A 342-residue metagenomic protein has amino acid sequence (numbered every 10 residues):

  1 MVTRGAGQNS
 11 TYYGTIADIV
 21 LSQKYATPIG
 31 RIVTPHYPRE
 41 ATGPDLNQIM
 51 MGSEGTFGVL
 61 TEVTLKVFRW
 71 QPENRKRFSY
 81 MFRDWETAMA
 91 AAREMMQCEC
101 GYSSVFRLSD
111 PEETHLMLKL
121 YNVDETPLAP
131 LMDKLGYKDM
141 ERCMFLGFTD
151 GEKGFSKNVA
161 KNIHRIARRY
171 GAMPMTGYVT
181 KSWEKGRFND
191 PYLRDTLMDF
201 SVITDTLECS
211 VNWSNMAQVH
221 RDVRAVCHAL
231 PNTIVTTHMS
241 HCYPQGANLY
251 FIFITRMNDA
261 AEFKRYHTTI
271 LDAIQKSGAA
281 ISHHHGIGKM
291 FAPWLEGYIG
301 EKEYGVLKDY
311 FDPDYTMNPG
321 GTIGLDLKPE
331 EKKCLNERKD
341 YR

Functional and structural regions predicted by a protein language model:
M1-R107, C334-R342: FAD-binding subdomain of flavoenzyme oxidoreductases
L21-E40, E86, R221, T255-R265 (+1 more regions): A short, flexible low-complexity segment enriched in Lys/Arg and Gly/Pro that occurs in N-terminal basic tails
I32-M50, K264-G278, G305: Short, hydrophobic/aliphatic alpha-helical segments
K76-F78, T204, K289-L295: Short beta-alpha connecting loops at secondary-structure transitions that line or flank enzyme active sites
M89-T269, A273, S277: C-terminal substrate-recognition/cap domain of FAD-linked oxidoreductases
D110-E112, C242-Q245, I281, G286-P293 (+1 more regions): Small/polar glycine-rich anion-binding or flexible loop at a beta-alpha turn
G288-R342: Activity-critical C-terminal alpha-helical subdomain
